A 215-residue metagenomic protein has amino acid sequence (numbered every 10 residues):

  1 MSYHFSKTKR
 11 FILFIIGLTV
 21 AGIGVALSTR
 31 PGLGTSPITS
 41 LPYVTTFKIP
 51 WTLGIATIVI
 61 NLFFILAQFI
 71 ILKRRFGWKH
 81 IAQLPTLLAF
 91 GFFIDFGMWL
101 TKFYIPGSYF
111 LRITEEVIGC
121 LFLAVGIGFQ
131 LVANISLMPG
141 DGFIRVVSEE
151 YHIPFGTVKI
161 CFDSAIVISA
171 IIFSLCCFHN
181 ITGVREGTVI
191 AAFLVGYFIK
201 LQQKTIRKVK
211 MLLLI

Functional and structural regions predicted by a protein language model:
M1-I215: Core subunits and conserved enzymes of cellular information-processing and envelope-translocation systems across
